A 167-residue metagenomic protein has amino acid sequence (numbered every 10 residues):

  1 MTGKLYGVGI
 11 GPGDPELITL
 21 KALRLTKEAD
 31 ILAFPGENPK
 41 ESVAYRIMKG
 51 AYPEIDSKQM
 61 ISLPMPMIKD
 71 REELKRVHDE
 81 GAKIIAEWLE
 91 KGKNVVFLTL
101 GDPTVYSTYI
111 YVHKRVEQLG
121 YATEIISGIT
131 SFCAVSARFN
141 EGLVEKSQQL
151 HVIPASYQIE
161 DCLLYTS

Functional and structural regions predicted by a protein language model:
M1-P15, L20-L23, K27-A122: Class I S-adenosyl-L-methionine
L17-K21, A82-K83, A137-F139, Y157-D161: A generic local structural motif
L63-M65, I126-G128, A155: Conserved beta-strand termini and adjacent loop/short-helix elements that scaffold enzyme active sites in alpha/beta
V77-G81, Q149-I159: A general structural motif
P103-T104, S131-F132, N140, Q158-I159: Short, catalytically relevant binding-site loops at active-site mouths
K114-V135, L150: Short, acidic/small-residue loops that bind anionic groups at enzyme active sites
S136-Q149: Anionic-ligand binding region
Y165-T166: Conserved small/polar residues in nucleotide/adenosyl-binding loops
